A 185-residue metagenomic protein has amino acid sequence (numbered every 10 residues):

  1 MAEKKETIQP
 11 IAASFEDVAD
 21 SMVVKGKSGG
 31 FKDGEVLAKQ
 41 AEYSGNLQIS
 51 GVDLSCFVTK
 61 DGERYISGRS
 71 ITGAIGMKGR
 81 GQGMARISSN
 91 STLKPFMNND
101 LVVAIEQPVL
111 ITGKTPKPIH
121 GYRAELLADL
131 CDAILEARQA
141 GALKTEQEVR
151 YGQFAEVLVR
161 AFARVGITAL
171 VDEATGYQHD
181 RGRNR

Functional and structural regions predicted by a protein language model:
A2-S70, A74-R185: Positively charged, aromatic-accented nucleic-acid-binding surfaces
